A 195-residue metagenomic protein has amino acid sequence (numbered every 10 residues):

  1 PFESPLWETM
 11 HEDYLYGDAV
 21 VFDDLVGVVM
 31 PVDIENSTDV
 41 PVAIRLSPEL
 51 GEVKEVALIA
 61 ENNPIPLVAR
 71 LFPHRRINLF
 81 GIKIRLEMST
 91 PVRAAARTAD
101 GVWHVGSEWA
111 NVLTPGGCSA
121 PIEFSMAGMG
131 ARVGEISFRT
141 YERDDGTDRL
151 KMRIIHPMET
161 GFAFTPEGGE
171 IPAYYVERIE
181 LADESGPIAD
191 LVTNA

Functional and structural regions predicted by a protein language model:
S4-F124, F138-T147, K151-A195: A general "mature secreted/periplasmic domain" signal
E123-V133: Long, charged amphipathic helices and adjacent flexible linkers at domain junctions
